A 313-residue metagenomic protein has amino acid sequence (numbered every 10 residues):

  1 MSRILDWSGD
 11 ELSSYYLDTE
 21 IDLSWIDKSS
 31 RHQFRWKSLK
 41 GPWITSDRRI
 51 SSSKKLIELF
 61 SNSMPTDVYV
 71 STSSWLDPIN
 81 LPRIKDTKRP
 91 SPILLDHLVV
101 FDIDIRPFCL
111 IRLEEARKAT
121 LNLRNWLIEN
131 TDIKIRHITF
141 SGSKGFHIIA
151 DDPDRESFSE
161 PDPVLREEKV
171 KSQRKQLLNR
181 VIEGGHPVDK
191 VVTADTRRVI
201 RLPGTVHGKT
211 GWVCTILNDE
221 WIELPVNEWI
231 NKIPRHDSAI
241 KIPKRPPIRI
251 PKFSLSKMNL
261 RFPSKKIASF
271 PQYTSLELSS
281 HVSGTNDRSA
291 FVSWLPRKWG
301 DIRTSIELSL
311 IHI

Functional and structural regions predicted by a protein language model:
M1-L5, G9, K40-K54, S91 (+3 more regions): Helical (often loop-to-helix) elements that flank the catalytic cores of nucleotide-handling enzymes
E20-C109, L113, K190, I250-S269 (+1 more regions): SsDNA-processing nucleotidyl-transfer enzymes
R83-S91, I128, D132-F140, P187-K190: Catalytic micro-motifs at enzyme active sites that drive phosphoryl/nucleotidyl and oxygen chemistry
L98-F101, I135-D162, V199-P203: Histidine-centered divalent-metal-coordination microenvironment in nucleic-acid enzymes
K175, E220-K266: Long, charge-rich alpha-helical interaction segments
V192-C214: Accessory, usually C-terminal, subdomains that scaffold auxiliary metal cofactors
S283-T285, F291-S309: Short Lys/Arg-enriched alpha/beta "domain-start" segment
I311-I313: Conserved small/polar residues in nucleotide/adenosyl-binding loops
